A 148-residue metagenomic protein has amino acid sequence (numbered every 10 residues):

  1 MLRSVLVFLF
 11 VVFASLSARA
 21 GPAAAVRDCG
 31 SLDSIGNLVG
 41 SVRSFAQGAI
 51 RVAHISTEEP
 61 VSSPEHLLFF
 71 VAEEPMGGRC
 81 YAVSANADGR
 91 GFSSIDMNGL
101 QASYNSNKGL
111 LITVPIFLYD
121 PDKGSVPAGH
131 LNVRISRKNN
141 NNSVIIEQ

Functional and structural regions predicted by a protein language model:
M1-L2, A20: Extended hydrophobic/aromatic-rich secondary-structure runs
L2-S4, N142-S143: Short secondary-structure capping/junction motifs at helix and strand boundaries
S4-S15: Bacterial N-terminal signal peptides
R19-Q148: Exposed acidic/polar residues on beta-strands and adjacent loops within beta-sheet cores, strongest in beta-propeller
